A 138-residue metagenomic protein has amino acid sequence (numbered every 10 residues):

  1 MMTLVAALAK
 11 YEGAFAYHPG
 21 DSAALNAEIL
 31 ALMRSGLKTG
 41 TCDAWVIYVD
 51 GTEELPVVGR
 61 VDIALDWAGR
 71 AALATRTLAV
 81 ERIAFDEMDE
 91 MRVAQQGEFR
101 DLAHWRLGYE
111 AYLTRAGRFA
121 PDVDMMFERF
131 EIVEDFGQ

Functional and structural regions predicted by a protein language model:
M1-A74, V80-Q138: Mixed-charge, low-complexity intrinsically disordered regions
